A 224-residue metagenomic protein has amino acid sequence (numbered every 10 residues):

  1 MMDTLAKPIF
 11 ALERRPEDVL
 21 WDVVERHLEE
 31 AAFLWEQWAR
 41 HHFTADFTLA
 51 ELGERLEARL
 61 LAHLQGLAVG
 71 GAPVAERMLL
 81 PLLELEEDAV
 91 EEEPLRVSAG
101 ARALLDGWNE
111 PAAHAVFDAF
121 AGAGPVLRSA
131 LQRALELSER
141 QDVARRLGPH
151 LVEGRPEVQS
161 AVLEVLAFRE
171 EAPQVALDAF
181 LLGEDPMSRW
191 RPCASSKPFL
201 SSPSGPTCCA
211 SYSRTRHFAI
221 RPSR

Functional and structural regions predicted by a protein language model:
M2-L79, E84: N-terminal "cap/leader" segments of large eukaryotic alpha-helical scaffolds
W21, W35-W38, W108, W190 (+1 more regions): A residue-identity detector for tryptophan
A31, W35-W38, H42, A50 (+7 more regions): Amphipathic, alpha-helical segments enriched in basic
T44-A45, A113, R189: Short, functional N-terminal and low-complexity linear motifs
G53-G70, S98-G107, D118, L127-R140 (+3 more regions): Structural detector for internal amphipathic alpha-helices that build alpha-solenoid repeat scaffolds
A72-E87, N109-A121, R140-V152, E170-L182 (+1 more regions): Amphipathic alpha-helical scaffolding segments comprising HEAT/armadillo-like alpha-solenoid repeats
L85-L95, W108, F120-L127, G154-E157 (+2 more regions): Short inter-helical turns and helix N-cap capping residues of alpha-solenoid HEAT/ARM repeat scaffolds
A179-F180, E184, R189-S195, C208-Y212 (+1 more regions): A generic structural signal for ordered secondary structure
